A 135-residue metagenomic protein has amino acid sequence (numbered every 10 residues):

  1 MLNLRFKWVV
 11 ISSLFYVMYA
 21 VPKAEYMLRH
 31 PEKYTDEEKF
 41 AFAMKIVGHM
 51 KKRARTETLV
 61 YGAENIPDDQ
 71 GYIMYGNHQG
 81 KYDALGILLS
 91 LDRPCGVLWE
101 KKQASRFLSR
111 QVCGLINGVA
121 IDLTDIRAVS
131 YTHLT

Functional and structural regions predicted by a protein language model:
M1-Y72: Membrane-anchoring hydrophobic helices of lipid-metabolizing enzymes
A24-M27, K39, R53, D68-D125: Catalytic core of membrane glycerolipid acyltransferases/transacylases, capturing the structured, soluble-facing
A128-S130: Acidic, proline/serine/threonine- and glycine-rich low-complexity intrinsically disordered segments
T132-T135: Conserved small/polar residues in nucleotide/adenosyl-binding loops
